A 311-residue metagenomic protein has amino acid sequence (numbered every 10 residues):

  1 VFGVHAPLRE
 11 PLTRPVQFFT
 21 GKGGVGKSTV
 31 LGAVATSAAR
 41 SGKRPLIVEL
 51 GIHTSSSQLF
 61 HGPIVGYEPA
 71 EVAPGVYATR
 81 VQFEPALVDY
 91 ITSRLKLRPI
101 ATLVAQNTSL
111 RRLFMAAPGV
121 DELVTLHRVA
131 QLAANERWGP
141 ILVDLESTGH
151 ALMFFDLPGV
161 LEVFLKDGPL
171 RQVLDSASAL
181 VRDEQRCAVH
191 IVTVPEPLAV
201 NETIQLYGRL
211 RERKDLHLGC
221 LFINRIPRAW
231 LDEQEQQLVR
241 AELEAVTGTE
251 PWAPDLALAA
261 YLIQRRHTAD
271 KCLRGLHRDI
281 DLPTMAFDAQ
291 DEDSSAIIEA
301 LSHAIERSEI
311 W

Functional and structural regions predicted by a protein language model:
V1-E10, T36, R40, I47 (+1 more regions): Non-catalytic alpha-helical scaffolds
H5, R9, V25, T29-A33 (+5 more regions): Conserved catalytic-core segment of NTP-binding enzymes
K22: P-loop (Walker A) phosphate-binding loop of NTP-binding proteins
T36-Q106: N-terminal phosphate/diphosphate-binding loop that engages ATP/GTP or pyrophosphate donors across diverse enzyme folds
E84-V88, R112-V120, L161-P169: Flexible beta-alpha connector loops of hexameric P-loop NTPases
T92-Q131: ATP-hydrolysis module of ASCE/P-loop NTPase motor domains, specifically the Walker B Asp-Glu catalytic pair
D281-W311: NTP-binding/hydrolysis catalytic cores, primarily Walker-type P-loop NTPases
